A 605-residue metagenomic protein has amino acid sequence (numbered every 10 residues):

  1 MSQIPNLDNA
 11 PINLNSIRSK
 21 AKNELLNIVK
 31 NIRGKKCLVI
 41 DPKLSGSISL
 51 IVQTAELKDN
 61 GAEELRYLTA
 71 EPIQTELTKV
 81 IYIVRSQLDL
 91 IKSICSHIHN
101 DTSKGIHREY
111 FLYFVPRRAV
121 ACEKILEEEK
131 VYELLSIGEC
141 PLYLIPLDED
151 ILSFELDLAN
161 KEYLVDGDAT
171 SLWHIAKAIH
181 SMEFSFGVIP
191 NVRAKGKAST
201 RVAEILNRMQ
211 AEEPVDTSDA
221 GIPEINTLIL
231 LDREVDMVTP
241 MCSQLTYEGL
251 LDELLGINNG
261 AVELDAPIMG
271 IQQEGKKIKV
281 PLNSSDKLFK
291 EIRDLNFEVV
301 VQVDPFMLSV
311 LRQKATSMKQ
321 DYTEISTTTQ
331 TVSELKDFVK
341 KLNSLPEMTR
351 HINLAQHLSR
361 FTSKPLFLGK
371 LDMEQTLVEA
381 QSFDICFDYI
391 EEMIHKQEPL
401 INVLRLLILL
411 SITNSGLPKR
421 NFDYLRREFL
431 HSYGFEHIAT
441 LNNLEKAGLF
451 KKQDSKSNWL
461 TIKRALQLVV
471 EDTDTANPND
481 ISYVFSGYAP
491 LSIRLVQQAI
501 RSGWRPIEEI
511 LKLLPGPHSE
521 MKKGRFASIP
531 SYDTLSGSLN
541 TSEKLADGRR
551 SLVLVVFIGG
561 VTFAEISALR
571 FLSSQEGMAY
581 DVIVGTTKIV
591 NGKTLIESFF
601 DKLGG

Functional and structural regions predicted by a protein language model:
M1-G605: Extended, well-folded catalytic/binding cores that form a central cleft or groove in large enzyme and scaffold domains
